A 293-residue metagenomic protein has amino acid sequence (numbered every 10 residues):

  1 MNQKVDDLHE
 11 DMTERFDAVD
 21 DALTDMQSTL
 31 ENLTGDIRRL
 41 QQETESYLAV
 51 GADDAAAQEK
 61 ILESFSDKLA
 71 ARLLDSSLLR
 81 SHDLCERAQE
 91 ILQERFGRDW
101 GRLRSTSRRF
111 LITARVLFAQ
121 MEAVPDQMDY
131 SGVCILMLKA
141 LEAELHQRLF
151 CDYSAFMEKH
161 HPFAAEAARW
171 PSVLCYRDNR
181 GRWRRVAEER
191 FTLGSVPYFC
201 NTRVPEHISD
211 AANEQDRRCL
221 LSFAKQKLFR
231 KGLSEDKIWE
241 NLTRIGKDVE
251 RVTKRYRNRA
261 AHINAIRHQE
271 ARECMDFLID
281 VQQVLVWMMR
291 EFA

Functional and structural regions predicted by a protein language model:
M1-R72: Extended alpha-helical heptad-repeat/coiled-coil "stalk" and oligomerization rods
V19, E122-D126, H268: Charged, low-complexity interaction regions
A52-G132, D152, A165: Charged alpha-helical initiation segments
D129-G132, L136, M157-H160, E166: Mature extracytoplasmic or organellar-lumen-exposed domains after removal of signal/transit peptides
S131, L138-H146: Nuclease catalytic cores
L145-S154, E158, Q269: Short, solvent-exposed secondary-structure capping/transition elements
H161-R244: Flexible secondary-structure boundary motifs
R218, F223-A293: Charge-enriched, short contiguous segments at helix-coil
